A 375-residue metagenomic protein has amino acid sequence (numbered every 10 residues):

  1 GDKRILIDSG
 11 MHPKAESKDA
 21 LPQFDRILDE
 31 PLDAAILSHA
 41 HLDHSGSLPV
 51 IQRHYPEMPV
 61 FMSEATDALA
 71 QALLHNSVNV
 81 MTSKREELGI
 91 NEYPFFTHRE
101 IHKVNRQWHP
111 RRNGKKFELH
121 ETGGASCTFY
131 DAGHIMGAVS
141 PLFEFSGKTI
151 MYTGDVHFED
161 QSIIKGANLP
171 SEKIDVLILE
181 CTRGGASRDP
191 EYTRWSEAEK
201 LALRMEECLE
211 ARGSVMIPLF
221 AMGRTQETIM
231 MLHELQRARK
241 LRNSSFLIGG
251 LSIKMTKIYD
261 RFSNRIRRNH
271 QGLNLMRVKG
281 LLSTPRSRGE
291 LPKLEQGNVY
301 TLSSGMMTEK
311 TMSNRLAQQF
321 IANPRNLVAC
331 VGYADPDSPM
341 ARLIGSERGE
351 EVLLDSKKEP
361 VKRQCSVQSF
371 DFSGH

Functional and structural regions predicted by a protein language model:
G1-I36, H41, S45, V50-E227 (+2 more regions): His/Asp/Glu-rich metal-coordinating catalytic cores of metallo-dependent phosphodiesterases/hydrolases acting on
I27-D29, N168-S171, P292-L294, F320-I321 (+1 more regions): Solvent-exposed alpha-helices and their adjacent loops that cap or buttress functional pockets in soluble metabolic
L32-A35, S187-R188, Q296-S304, C365-F370: Short, basic, glycine/proline-bearing loop/turn elements
H41, R194-A198, G280-L281, M306-K310 (+1 more regions): A conditional alpha-helix N-cap/helix-loop micro-motif detector
W108-P110, I178, V328-C330, Q364-S369: Conserved beta-strand scaffold positions in the cores of enzyme catalytic domains, especially in NTP/NDP-utilizing
L201-R342, L354-K357: Hard-cation-handling environments
I344-G349: Substrate-recognition/cap regions that form aromatic- and gly/pro-loop-enriched pockets for small-molecule ligands
E351-H375: Generic long, charged, amphipathic alpha-helical segments
